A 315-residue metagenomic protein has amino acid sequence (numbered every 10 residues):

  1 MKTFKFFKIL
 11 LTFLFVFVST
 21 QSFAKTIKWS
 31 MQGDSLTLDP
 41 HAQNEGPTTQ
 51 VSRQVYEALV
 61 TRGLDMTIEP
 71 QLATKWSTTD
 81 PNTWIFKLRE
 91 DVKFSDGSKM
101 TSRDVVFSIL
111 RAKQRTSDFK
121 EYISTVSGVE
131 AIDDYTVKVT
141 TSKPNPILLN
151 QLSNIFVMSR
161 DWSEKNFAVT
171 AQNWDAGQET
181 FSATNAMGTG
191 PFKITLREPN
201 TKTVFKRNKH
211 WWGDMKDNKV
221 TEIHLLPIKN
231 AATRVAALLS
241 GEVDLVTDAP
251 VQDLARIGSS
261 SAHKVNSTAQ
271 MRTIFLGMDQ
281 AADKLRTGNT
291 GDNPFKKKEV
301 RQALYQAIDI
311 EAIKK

Functional and structural regions predicted by a protein language model:
M1-L10: Bacterial N-terminal signal peptides that target proteins for export
V18-A24: Sec/Tat signal peptide C-region and signal peptidase I cleavage site
K25, E69, W84, T125 (+3 more regions): A local structural motif
S30-D80, L110, M187: N-terminal lobe/hinge region of extracytoplasmic solute-binding protein
D34-T49, L72, L148-V157, T189 (+2 more regions): A structural "hinge/loop" feature
T61-L64, R89-F119, G128-E130, P191-K315: Extracytoplasmic/periplasmic ligand-capture domains
S77, E121-A171: Surface-exposed binding/hinge segments that line and control ligand-binding clefts or catalytic entry sites
T83-E90, Y135-P144, V204-R207: Short, hydrophobic/aromatic-enriched beta-strand segments in well-ordered soluble domains
